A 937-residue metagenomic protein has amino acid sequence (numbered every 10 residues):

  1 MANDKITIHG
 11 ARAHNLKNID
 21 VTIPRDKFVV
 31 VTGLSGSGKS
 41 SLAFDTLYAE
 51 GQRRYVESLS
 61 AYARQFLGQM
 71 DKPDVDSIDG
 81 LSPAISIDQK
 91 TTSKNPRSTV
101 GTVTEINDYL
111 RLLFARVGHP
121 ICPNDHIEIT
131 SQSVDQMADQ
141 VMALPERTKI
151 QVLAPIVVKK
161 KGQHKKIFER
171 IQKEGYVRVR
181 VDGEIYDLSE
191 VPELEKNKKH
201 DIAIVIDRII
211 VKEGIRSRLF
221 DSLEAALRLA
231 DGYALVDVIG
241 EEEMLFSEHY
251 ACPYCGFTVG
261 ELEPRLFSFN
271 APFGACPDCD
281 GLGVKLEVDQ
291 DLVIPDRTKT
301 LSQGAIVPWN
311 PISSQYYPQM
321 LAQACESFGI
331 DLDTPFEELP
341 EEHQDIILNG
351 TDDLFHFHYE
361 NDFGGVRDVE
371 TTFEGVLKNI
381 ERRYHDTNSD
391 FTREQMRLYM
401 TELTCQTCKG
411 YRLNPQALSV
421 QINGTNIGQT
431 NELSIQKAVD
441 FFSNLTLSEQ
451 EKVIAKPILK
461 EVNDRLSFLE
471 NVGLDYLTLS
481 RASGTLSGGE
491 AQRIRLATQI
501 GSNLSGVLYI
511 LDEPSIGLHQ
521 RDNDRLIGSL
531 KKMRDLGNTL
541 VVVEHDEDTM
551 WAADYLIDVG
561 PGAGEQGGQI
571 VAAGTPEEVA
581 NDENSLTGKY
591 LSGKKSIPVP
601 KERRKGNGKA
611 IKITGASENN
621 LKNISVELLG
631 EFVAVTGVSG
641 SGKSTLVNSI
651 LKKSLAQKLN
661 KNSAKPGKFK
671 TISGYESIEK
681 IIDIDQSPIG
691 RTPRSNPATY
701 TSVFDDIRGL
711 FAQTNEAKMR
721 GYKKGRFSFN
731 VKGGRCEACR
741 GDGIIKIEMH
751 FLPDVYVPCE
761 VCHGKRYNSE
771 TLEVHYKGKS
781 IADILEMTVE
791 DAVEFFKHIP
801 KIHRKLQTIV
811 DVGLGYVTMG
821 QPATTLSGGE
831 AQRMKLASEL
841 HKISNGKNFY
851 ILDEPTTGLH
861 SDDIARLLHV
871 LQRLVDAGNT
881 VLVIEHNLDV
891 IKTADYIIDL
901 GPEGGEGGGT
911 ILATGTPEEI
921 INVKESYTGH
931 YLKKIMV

Functional and structural regions predicted by a protein language model:
M1-V937: Conserved phosphate-binding elements of NTP-dependent enzyme cores
